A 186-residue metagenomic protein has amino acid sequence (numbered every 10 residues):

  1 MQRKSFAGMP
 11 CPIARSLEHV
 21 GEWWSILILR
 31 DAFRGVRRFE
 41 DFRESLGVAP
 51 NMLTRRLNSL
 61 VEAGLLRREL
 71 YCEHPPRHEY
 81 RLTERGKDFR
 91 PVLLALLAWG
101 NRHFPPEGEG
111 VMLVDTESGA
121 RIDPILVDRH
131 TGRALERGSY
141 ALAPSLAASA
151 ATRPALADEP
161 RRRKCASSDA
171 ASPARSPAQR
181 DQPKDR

Functional and structural regions predicted by a protein language model:
M1-G8: A detector for short, charged/polar N-terminal pre-domain segments
C11-M52: N-terminal helix-turn-helix DNA-binding core of bacterial DNA-binding proteins
S16, I26, A63, V92-H103: Alpha-helical linker/hinge and terminal dimerization helices associated with HTH transcriptional regulators
G21, C72-A95: Basic, amphipathic "hinge/linker" alpha-helix immediately C-terminal to the N-terminal HTH DNA-binding motif
L29, R37-F42, L57, F89-V92 (+2 more regions): Extended, folded domain segments that form the structural surfaces/walls around functional sites
F39, R43-Y71: Canonical helix-turn-helix DNA-binding module
L94, A98-R186: C-terminal regulatory/oligomerization modules of transcriptional regulators
